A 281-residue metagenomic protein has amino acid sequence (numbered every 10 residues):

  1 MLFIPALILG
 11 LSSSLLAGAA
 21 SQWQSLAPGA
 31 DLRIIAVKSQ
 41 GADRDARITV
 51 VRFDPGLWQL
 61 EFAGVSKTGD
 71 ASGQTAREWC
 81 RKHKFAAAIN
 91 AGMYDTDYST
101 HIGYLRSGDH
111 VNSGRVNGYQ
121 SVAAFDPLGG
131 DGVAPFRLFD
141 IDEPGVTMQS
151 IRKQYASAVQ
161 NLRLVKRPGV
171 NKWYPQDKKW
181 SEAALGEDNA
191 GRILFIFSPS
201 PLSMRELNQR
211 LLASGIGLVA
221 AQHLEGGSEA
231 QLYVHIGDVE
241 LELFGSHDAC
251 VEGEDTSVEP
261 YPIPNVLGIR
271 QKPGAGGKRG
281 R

Functional and structural regions predicted by a protein language model:
L2-S14: Bacterial N-terminal signal peptides
A17-V122, L128-G132, I196: Zymogen propeptides
A20-R33, I151-Y174, G237-A249: Generic detector of solvent-exposed, compositionally biased contiguous segments
V65-G69, F139-G145, S198-P201: Short, solvent-exposed aromatic-acidic interface loops
D70-Q74, V146-I151, M204-R210: A short, polar/proline- and glycine-enriched secondary-structure boundary/capping micro-motif
Y94-N171, Q176: Active-site-adjacent helix-turn-beta-strand microarchitecture at beta-sheet edges that either contains or buttresses
Y98-N117, N171-A220, E229-R281: Conserved, well-ordered active-site substructure
